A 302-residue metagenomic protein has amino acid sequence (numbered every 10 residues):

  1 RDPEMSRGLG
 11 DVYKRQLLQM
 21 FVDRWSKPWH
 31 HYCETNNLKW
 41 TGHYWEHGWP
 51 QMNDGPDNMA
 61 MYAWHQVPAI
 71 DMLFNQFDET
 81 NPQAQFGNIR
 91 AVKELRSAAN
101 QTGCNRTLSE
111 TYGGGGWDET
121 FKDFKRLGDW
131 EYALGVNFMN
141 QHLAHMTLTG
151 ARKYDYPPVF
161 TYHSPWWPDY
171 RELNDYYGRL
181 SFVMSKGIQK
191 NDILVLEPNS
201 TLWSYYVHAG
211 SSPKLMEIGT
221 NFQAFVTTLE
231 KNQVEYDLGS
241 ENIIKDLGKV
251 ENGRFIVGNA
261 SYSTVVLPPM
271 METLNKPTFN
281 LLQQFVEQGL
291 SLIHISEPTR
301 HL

Functional and structural regions predicted by a protein language model:
D2-Y13, I293-L302: Single conserved hydrophobic/aromatic residue that forms the stacking wall/gate of nucleotide- or nucleobase-binding
G10-N37: Active-site neighborhood of glycoside hydrolase catalytic domains
R24, P28, N36-G258, M271-P277 (+3 more regions): Hydrophobic targeting/anchoring helices
L282: Class I S-adenosylmethionine-dependent transferase superfamily signal
